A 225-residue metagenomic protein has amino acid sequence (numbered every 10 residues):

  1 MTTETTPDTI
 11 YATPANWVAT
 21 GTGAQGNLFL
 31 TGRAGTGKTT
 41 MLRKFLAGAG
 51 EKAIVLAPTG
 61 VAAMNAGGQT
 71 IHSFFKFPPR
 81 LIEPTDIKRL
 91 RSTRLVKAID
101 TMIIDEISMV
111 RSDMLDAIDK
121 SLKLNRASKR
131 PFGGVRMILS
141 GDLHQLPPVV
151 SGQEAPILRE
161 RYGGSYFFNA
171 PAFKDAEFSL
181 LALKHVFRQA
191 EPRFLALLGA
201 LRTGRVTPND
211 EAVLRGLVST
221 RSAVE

Functional and structural regions predicted by a protein language model:
M1-E225: Conserved ATP-binding/catalytic motifs of P-loop helicase motor domains
